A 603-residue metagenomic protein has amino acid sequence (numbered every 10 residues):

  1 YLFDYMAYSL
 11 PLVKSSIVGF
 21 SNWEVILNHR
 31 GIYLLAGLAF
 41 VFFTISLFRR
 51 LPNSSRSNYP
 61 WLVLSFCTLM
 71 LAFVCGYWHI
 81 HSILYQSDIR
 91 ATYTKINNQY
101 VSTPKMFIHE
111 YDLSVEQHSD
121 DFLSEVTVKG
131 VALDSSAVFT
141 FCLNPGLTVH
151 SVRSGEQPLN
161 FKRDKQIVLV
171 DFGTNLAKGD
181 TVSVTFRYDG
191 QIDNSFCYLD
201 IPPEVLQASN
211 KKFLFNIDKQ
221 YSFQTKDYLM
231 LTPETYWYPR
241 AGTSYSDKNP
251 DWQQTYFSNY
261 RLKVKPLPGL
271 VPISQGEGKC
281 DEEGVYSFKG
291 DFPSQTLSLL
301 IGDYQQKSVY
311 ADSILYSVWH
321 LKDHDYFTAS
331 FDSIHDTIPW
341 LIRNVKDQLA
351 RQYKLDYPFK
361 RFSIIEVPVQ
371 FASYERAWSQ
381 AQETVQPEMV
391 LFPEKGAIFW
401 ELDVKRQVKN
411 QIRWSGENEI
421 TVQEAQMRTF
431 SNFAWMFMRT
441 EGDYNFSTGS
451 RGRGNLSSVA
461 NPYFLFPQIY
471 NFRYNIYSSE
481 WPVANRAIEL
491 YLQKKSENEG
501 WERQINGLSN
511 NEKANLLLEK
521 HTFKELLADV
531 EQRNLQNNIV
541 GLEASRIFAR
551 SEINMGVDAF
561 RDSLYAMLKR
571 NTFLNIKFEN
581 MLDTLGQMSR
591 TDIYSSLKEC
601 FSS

Functional and structural regions predicted by a protein language model:
L2-I32, S55-F122, H150, S222 (+1 more regions): N-terminal, polar/Ser/Thr-rich
G31-S46: Hydrophobic cores of alpha-helical transmembrane segments in multi-pass inner/ER membrane proteins, independent
S124-V128, F139-F141, T148, G173-A177 (+4 more regions): Zn2+-dependent metallopeptidase catalytic core
T127-G146, S246-L267, E579, D583: Surface-exposed beta-strand/loop patches in extracellular or lumenal glycoproteins
S136-V138, P145-N210, K248-D251, E283 (+3 more regions): A surface-exposed beta-strand-loop module
Y188-D303: Extended, low-hydrophobicity, Ser/Thr/Pro/Gly-biased non-transmembrane segments
W237, D347, Y353-L355, G396-L518 (+1 more regions): Zinc-dependent metallopeptidase catalytic helix centered on the HExxH motif and its immediate flanking segment
L526-S603: Amphipathic alpha-helical substructures
